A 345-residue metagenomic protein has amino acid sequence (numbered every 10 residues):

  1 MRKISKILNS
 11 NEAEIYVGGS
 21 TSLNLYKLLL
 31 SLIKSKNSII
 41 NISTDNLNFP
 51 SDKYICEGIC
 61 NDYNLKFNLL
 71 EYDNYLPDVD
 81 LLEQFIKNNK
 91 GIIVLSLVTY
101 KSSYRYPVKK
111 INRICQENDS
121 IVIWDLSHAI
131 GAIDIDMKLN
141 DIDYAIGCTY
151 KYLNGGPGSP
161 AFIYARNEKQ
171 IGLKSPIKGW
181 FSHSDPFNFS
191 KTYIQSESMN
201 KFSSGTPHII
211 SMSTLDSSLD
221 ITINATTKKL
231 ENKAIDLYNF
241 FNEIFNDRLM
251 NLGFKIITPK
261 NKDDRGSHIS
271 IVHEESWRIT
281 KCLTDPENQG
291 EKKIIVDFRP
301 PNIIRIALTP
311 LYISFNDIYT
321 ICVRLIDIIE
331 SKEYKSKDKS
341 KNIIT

Functional and structural regions predicted by a protein language model:
M1-K6, S10-S38: Conserved beta-loop-alpha segment that forms the PLP phosphate-binding cup at the N-terminus of a helix
E14, L30-N88, R113: PLP-dependent aminotransferase-like
L65-N68, N74-S127, G131, Y152: Active-site phosphate-binding strand-loop segment of PLP-dependent enzymes
Q84, T284-T345: PLP-dependent enzyme catalytic core of the Aspartate aminotransferase-like
D119, W124-L126, I130, M137-A165: Conserved active-site segment immediately N-terminal to the catalytic lysine that forms the internal aldimine
N154-G158, Y164-K233, N239: Active-site C-terminal subdomain of aminotransferase-like
I235-N242, N246-G290, P301, L308 (+1 more regions): Conserved PLP-binding catalytic core of the aspartate aminotransferase-like
